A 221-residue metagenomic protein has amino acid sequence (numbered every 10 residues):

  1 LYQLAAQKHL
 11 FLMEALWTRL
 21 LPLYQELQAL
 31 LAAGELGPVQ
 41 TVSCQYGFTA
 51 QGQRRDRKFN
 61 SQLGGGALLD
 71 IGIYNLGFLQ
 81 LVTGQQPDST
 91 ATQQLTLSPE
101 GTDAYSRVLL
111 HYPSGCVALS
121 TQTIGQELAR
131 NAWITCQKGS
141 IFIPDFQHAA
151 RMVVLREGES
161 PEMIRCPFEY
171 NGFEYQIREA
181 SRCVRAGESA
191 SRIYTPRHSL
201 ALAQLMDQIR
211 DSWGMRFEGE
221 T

Functional and structural regions predicted by a protein language model:
L1-F11: Rossmann-fold NAD(P)-binding glycine/threonine-rich loop
T18-T90, S98: Predominantly a Rossmann-like dinucleotide-binding segment in NAD(P)-dependent oxidoreductases
P22, E26, G77-F78, R107 (+3 more regions): Alpha-helical elements of Rossmann-like donor-binding domains used by nucleotide-donor carbohydrate transfer enzymes
L63-L69, E162-N171: A short glycine-threonine-serine/GTX helix/turn-capping micro-motif
G77-A150, P167, R178-A186, E220: Contiguous beta-strand/loop segments that form the cofactor/metal-binding neighborhood of enzyme cores
P113, R182-T221: C-terminal helix-rich "cap/oligomerization" subdomain common to oxidoreductases
C166-R178, Y194: Active-site loop of classical SDR/Rossmann-like NAD(P)-dependent oxidoreductases, centered on the catalytic Tyr-X3-Lys
